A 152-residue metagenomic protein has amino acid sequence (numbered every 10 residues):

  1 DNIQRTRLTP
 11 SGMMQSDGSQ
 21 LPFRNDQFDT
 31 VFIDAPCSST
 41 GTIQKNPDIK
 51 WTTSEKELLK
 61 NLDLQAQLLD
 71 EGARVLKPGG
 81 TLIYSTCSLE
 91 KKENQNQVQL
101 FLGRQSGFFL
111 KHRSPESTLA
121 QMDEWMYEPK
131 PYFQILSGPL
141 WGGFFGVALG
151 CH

Functional and structural regions predicted by a protein language model:
D1-H152: S-adenosylmethionine
